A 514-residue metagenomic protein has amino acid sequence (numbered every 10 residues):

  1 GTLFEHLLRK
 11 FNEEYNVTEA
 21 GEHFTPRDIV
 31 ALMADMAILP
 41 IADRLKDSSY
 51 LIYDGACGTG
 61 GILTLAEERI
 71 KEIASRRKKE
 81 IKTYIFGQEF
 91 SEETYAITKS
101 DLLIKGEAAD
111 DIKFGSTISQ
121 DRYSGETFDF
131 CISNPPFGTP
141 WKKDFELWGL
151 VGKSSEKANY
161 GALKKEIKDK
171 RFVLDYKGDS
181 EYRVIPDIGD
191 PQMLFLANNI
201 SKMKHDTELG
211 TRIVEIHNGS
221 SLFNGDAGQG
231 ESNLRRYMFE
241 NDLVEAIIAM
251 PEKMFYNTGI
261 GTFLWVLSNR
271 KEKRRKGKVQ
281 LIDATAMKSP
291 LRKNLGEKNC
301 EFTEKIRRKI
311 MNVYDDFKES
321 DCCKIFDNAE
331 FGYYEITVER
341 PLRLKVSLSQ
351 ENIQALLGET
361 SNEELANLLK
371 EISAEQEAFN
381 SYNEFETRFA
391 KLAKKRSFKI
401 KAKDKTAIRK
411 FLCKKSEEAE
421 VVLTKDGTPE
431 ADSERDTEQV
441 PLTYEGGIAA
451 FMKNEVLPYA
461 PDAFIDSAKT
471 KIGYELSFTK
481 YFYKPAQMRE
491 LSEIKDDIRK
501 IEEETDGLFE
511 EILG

Functional and structural regions predicted by a protein language model:
G1, E19-R27, G189: Conserved phosphate/pyrophosphate-binding and hydrolysis machinery centered on Walker-type P-loop NTPases, extending
G1-E14: Long recognition/docking surfaces used for binding and targeting
H6-R9, L32-M36, N454, P458: Short, residue-level hotspots on alpha-helical faces of the histone-fold and other alpha-helical interaction modules
F11-N16, K177-S180: Short glycine/proline-rich turn/loop motifs
G21, F86, R183, D187: Conserved short-loop catalytic and cofactor-binding motifs
E22-S133, F137-S154, N218-S220, A227-L234 (+4 more regions): Conserved S-adenosyl-L-methionine
G125, D129-E510: A conserved structural/catalytic subdomain of Rossmann-like adenosyl-cofactor enzymes
